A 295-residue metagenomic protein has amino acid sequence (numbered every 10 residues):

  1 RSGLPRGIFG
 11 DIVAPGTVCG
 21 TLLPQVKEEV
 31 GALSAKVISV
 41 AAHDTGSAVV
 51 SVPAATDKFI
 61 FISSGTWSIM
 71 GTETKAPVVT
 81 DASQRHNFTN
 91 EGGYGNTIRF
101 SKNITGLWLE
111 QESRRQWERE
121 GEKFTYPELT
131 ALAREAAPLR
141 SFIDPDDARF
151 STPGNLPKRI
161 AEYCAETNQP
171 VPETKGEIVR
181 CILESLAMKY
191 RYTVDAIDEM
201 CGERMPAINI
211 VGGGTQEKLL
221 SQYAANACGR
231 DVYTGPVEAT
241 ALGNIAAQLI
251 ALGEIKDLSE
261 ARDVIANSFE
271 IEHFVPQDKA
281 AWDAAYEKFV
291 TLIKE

Functional and structural regions predicted by a protein language model:
R1, P24-A207, Q216-T240, A246-Q277 (+1 more regions): Active-site core segments that coordinate phosphate-bearing ligands/cofactors across diverse enzyme families
R1-R6, I12-P15, T21, E29: Divalent-metal (Mg2+/Mn2+/Ca2+)-assisted nucleotide/phosphate chemistry catalytic cores
G7-V13, I38, Y233: General small-molecule cofactor/ligand-binding pocket signal
G10-V18, P127-L132: Short linear loop/turn motifs
A14, G212, P236: Small/polar loops that bind or transfer phosphate-bearing groups
V18-C19, N244: Short Asp/Glu-rich motifs
